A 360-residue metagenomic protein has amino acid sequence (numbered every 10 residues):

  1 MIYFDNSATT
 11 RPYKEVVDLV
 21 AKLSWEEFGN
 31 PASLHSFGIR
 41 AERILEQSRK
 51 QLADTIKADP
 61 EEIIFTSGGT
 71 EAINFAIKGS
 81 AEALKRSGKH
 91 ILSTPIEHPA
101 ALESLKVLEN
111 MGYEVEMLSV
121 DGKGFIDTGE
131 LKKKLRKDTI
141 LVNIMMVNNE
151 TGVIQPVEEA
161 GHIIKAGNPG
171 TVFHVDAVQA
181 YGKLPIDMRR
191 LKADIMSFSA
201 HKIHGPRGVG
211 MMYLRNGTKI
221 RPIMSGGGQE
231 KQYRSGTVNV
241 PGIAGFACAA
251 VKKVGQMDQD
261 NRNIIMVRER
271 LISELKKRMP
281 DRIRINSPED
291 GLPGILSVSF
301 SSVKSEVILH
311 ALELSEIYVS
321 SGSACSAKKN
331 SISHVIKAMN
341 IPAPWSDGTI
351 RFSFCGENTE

Functional and structural regions predicted by a protein language model:
M1-E360: Pyridoxal 5′-phosphate
